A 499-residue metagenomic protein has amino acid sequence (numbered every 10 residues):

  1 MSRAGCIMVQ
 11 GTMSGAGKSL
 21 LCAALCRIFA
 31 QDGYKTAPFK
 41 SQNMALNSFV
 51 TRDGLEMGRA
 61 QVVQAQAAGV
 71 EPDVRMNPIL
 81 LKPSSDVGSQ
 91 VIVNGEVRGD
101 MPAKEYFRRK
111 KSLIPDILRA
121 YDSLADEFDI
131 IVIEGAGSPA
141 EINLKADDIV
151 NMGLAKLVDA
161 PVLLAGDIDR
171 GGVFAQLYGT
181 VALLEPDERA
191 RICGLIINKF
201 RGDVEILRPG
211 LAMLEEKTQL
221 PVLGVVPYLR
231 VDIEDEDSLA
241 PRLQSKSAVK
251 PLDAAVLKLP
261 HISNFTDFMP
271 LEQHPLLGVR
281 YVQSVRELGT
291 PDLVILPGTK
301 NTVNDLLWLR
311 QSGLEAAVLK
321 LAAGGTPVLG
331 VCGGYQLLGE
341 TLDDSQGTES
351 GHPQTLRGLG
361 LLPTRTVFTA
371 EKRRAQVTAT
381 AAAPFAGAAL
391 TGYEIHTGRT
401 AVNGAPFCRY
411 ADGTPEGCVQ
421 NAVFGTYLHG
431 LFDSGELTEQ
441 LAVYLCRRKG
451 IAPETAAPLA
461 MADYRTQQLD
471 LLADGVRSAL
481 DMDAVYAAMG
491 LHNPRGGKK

Functional and structural regions predicted by a protein language model:
M1-A322, P327, D344, A370-E371 (+1 more regions): Flexible phosphate-sensing "switch/lid" loops adjacent to ATP/NTP-binding sites across phosphate-transfer
A190-I192, E340, L356: Core-facing hydrophobic residues within beta-strands of well-ordered domains
G330, G334: Gly/Ala-rich beta-loop-alpha elbow adjacent to hydrolase catalytic centers
Y335-Q336, F432: Short active-site segment of divalent metal-dependent hydrolases/proteases that encodes the spacing between
G339-G347: Extracellular/periplasmic helix-exit of transmembrane alpha-helices
T348-A375: Conserved P-loop NTPase catalytic core
